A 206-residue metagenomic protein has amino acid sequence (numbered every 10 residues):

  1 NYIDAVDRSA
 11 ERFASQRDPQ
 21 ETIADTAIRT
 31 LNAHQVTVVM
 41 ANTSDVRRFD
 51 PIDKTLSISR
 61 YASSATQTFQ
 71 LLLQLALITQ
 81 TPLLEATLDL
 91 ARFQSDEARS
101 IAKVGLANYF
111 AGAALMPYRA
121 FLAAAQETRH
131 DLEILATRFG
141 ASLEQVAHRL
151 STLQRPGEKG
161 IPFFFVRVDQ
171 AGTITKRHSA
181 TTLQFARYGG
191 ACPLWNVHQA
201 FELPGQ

Functional and structural regions predicted by a protein language model:
N1-Q206: Short juxta-domain linker segments that transition from a proline/glycine-rich, charged coil into a short amphipathic
